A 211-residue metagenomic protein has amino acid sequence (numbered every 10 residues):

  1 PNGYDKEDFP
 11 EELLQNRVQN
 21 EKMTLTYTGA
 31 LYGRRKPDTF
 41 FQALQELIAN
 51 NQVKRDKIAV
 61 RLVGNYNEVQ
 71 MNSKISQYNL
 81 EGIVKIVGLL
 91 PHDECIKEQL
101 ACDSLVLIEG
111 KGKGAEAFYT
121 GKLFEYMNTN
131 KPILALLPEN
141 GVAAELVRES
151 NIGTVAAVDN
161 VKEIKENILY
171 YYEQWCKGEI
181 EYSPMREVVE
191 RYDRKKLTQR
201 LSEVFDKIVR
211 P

Functional and structural regions predicted by a protein language model:
G3: Carbohydrate-associated surface elements
E7-T24, V53: Nucleotide-sugar donor-binding and catalytic loop/hinge architecture of NDP-sugar-dependent glycosyltransferases
R17-R35, F41, L197: Conserved donor-binding/catalytic core segment of Leloir-type glycosyltransferases
R35, P91-E98, L105-M127, P132-E145 (+1 more regions): Nucleotide-sugar-dependent
P37-K54: Short hydrophobic signal-anchor/transmembrane segments that target glycosyltransferases and glycosylation machinery
Q52-I58, L62-G64, V69-E94: Nucleotide-activated donor-binding/catalytic signature segment of Leloir-type glycosyltransferases, i.e., the conserved
P138-Y170: Change "using UDP/GDP/dTDP sugars" to "using nucleotide sugars
D159-E163, C176-K207: A charged, aromatic-enriched C-terminal amphipathic alpha-helix characteristic of glycosyltransferases across folds
